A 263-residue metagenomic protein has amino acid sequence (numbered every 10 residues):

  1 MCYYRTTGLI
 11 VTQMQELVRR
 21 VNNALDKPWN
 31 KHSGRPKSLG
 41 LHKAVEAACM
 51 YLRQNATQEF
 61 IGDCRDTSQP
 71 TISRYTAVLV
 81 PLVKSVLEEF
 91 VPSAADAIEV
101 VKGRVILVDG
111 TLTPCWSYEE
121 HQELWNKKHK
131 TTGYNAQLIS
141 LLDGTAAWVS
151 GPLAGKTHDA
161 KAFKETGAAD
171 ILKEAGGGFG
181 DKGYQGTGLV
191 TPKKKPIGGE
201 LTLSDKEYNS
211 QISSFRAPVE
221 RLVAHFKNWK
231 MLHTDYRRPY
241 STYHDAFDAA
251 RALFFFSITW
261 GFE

Functional and structural regions predicted by a protein language model:
M1-R35, E263: Charged, often Cys/His-bearing segments associated with DNA-binding zinc-finger transcription factors
I10, G40, T202-S204: Ser/Thr-centered flexible coil motifs
S33, H42-A44, E207-Y208: A short, structure-level motif marking secondary-structure boundaries and short turns
K37, Y51, G62: Short, charged/polar micro-motifs that form catalytic or ligand-binding hotspots
G40-Q54: Short, amphipathic alpha-helical "recognition" segments used to contact nucleic acids or chromatin
F60-A77, P81-E263: Short, well-ordered secondary-structure "scaffold" segments embedded in the functional core of diverse domains
